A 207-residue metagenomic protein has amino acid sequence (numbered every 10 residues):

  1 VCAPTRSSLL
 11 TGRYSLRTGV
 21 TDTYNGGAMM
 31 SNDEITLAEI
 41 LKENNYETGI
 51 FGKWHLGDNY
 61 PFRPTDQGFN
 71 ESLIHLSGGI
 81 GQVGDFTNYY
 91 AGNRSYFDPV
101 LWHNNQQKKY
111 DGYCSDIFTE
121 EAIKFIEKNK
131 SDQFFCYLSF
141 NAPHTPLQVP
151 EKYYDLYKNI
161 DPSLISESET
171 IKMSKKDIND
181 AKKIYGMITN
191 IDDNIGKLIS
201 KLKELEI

Functional and structural regions predicted by a protein language model:
V1-I207: Formylglycine-dependent sulfatase
